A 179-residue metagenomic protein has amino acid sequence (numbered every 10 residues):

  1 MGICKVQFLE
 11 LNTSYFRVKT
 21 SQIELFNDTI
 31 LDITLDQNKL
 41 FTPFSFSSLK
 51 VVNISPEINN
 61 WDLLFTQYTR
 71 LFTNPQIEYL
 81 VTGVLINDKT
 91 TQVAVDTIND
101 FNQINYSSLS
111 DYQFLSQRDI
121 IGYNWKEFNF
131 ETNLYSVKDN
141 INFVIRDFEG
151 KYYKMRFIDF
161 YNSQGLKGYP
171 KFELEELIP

Functional and structural regions predicted by a protein language model:
M1-P179: Surface-exposed, beta-sheet-biased, low-hydrophobicity segments with strongly acidic/polar composition
